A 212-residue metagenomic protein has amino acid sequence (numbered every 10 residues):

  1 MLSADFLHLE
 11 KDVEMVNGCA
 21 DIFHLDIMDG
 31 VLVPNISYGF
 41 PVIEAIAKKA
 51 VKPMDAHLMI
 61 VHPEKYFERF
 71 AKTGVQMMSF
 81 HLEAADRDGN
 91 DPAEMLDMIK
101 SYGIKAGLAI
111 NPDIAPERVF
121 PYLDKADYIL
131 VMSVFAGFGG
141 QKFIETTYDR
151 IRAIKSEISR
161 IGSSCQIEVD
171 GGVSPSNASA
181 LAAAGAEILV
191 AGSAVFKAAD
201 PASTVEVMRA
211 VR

Functional and structural regions predicted by a protein language model:
M1-S79, E83-A93, M98, A106 (+7 more regions): Conserved N-terminal beta1-alpha1 strand-loop-helix module at the mouth
Y102: Residue microenvironments linked to proteolytic maturation and disulfide-stabilized extracellular modules
K105-A109, D113: Internal catalytic-core helix/loop-beta-alpha segment that presents or stabilizes conserved functional determinants
D113-A115, S174: Short acidic loop-to-helix transition motifs that present clustered carboxylates
V134-A136: Short glycine-rich anion-binding loops that position phosphate/pyrophosphate groups of nucleotides and phosphorylated
I167-V173, V190-A194: Glycine-rich beta-strand-to-loop/alpha-helix junction loops that act as flexible
G172-A184: Acidic, divalent-metal-coordinating active-site segment for phosphoryl/phosphodiester hydrolysis, typified by short
